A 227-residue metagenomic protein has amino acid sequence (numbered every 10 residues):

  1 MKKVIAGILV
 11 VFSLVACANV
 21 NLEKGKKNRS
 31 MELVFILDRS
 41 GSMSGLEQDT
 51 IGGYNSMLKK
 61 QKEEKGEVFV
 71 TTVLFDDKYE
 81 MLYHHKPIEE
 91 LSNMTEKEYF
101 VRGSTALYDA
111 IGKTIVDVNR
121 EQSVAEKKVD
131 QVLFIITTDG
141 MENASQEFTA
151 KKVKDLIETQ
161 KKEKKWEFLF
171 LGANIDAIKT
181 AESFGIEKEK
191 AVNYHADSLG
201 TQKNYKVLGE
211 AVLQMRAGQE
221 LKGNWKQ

Functional and structural regions predicted by a protein language model:
M1-V4: Positively charged n-region of N-terminal signal peptides that target proteins for export
A6, V10-S13, C17-Q227: Acidic, low-complexity intrinsically disordered regions
